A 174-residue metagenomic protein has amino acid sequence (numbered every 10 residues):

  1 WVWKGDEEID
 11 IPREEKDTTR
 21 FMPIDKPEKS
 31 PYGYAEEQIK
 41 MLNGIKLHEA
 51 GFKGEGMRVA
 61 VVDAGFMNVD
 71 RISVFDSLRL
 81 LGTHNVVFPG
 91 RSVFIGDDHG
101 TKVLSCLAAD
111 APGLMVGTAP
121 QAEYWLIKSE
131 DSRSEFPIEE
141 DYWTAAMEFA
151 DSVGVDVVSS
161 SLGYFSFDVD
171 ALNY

Functional and structural regions predicted by a protein language model:
W1-Q38, H48: Autoinhibitory propeptides
W1-V2, L107, A150: Hydrophobic C-terminal alpha-helix "anchor/cap" residues
W3-G5, E130, S161: Conserved residues at the C-terminal ends of beta-strands
A35, I45-E140, V153-D156, F167-V169: Subtilisin-like serine protease catalytic core
Y142-M147: Short, acidic/polar
E148-Y174: Short acidic, glycine-rich surface-loop motifs adjacent to enzyme active sites
